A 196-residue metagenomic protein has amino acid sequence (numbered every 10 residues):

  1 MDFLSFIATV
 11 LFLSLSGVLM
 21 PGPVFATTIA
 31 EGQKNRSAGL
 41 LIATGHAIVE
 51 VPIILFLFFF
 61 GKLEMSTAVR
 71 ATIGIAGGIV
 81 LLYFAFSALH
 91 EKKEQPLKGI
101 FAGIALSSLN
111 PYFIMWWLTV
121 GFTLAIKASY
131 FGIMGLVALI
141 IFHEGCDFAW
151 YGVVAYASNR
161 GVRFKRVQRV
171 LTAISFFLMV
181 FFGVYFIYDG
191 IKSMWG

Functional and structural regions predicted by a protein language model:
D2-A68, T119-I140: Juxtamembrane transmembrane-helix termini in multi-pass membrane transport proteins
F12, S16, M20, L109-Y112 (+1 more regions): Residue-level hotspots within pore-lining transmembrane alpha-helices of multi-pass secondary transporters
F12, T44-I48, T72, I79 (+2 more regions): Hydrophobic residues within alpha-helical transmembrane segments of multi-pass solute transporters/permease subunits
L15, G103-V120: Selected transmembrane alpha-helices and immediately adjacent juxtamembrane segments of polytopic inner-membrane
R36-F101, A157-V167, V184: Membrane helix-loop-helix hairpins that form the core translocation module of multi-pass transporters
V51, E144-G152: Hydrophobic alpha-helical transmembrane bundles that constitute the permease/transmembrane domains of multi-pass
Y185-G196: Juxtamembrane boundary at the C-terminal end of a transmembrane helix
